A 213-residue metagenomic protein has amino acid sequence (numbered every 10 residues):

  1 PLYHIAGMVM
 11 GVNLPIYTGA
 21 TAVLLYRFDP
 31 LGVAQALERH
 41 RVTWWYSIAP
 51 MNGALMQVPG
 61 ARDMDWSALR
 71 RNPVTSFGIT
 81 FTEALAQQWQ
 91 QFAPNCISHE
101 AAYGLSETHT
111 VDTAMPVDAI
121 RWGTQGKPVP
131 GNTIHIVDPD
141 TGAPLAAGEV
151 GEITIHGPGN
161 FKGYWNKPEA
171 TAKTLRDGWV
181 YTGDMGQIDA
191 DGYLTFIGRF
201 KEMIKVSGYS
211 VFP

Functional and structural regions predicted by a protein language model:
Y3-T43, V58: Conserved AMP-binding/adenylation subdomain of ANL enzymes
Y17, A34, R39-S47, M56-T124 (+1 more regions): Gly/Ser/Thr-rich phosphate-binding loop
F28-D29, P50-M51, S106: Short beta->alpha linker loops
I48-M51, P158-G159: Beta->alpha turn/N-cap motifs
K127-G131, V180: Short coil-to-beta-strand transition motifs
I134-H135, M185: Generic short beta-strand
A143-G148, E152-P213: Conserved ATP-binding/catalytic segment of the ANL
